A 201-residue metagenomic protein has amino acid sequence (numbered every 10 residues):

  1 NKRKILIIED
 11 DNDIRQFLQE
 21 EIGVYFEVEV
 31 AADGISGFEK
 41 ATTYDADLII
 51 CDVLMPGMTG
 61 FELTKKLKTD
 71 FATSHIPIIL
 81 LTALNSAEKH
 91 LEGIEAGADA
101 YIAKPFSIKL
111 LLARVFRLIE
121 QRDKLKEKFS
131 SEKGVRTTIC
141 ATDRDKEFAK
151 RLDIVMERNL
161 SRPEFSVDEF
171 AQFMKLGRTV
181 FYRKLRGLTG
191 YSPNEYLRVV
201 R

Functional and structural regions predicted by a protein language model:
Q16-E21: Charged docking surfaces used in two-component/phosphorelay signaling
F26-A32, K40: Short hydrophobic/Thr-rich beta-strand motif most characteristic of the beta2 strand and flanking loop of CheY-like
Y44-I50: Active-site beta3 strand of CheY-like receiver
M55: Receiver (REC) domain active-site loop signature in two-component systems and cognate sites in sensor histidine kinases
F106-V115, I119: C-terminal output helix
